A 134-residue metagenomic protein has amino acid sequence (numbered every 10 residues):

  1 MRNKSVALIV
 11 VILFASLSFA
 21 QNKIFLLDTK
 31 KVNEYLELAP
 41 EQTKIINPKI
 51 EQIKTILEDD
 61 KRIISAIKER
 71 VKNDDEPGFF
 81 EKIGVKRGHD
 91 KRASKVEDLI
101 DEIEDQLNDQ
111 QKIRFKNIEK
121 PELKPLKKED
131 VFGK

Functional and structural regions predicted by a protein language model:
M1-F25: Bacterial Sec-dependent N-terminal signal peptides
A20-K134: Charge-rich (acidic/polar
